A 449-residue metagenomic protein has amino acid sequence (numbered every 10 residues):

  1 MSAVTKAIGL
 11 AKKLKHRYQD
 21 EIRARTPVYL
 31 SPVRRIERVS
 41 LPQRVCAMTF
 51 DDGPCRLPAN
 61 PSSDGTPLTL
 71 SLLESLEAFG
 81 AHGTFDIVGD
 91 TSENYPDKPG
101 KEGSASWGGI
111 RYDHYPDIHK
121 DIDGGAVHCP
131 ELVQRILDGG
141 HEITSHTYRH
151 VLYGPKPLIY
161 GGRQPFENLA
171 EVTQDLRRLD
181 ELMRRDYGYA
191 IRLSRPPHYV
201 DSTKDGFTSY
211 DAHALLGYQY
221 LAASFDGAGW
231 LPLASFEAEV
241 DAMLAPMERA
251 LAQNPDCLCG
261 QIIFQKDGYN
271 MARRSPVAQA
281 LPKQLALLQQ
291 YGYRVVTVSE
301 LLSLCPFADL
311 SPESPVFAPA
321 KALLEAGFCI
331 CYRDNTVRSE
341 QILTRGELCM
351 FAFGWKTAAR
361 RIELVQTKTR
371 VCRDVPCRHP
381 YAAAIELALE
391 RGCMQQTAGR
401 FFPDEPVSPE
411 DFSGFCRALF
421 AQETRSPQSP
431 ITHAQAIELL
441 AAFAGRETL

Functional and structural regions predicted by a protein language model:
A3-V4, A278: Catalytic-site microenvironment of enzymes that process N-acetyl-hexosamine-containing cell-wall polysaccharides
G9-I191, P196, L287, L302-P306 (+1 more regions): Active-site beta->alpha N-cap acidic-glycine motif
R44, R56-P67, D123-V127, F166-Q174 (+7 more regions): Soluble non-cytosolic domains of exported or imported proteins
A59, G154-Y160, L233, R333-D334 (+1 more regions): Short acidic, glycine/proline-rich loop/turn micro-motifs
T69-L73, T84-F85, C129-V133, T173-L176 (+11 more regions): Extracytoplasmic/secreted envelope proteins and their assembly/folding machinery, especially bacterial periplasmic
E77-A81, L137-D138, R177, E181-G188 (+7 more regions): Sec-exported extracytoplasmic/periplasmic mature domains
D121, G125-C129, R135, Y148-Q289 (+2 more regions): Catalytic domains of cell-wall/extracellular-matrix polysaccharide-remodeling enzymes, centered on de-N-acetylation
L302-F317, E325, I330-C349, F353-A383 (+2 more regions): Feature responds to low-complexity, polar/acidic, surface-exposed segments characteristic of secreted/exported proteins
